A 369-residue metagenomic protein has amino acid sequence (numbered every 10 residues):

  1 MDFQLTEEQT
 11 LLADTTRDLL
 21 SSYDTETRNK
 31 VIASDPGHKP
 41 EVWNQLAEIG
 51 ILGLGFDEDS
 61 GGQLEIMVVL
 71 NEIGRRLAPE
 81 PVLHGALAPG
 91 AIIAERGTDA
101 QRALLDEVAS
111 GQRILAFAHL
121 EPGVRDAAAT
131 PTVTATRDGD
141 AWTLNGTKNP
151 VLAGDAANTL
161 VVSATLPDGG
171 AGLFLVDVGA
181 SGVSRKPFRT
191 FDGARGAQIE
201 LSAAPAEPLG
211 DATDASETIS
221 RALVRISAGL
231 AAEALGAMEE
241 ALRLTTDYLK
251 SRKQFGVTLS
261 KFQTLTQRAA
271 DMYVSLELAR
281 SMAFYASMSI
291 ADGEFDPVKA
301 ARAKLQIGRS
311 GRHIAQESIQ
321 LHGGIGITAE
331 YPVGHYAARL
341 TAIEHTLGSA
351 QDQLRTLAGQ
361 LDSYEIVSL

Functional and structural regions predicted by a protein language model:
M1-L77, R96, G111-Q112, R137 (+2 more regions): Alpha-helical interface subdomain recognition
G62-V69, A127-P131, V176, A203-P205 (+1 more regions): Structural signature of FAD isoalloxazine-binding scaffolds in flavoprotein oxidoreductases
A78-D99: N-terminal glycine-rich flavin-associated loop
G111-P122: A short, Trp-centered hydrophobic/proline-enriched beta-strand micro-motif
G111-R113, A129-P131, A156-N158, G169-G170 (+5 more regions): A generic structural signal for well-ordered coil/turn residues at beta-strand boundaries that shape enzyme active-site
A118, T147-V183: A short core secondary-structure module
T130, P150-V151, D177-D211: Flexible, small-/acidic-enriched active-site or ligand-binding loops
V133-A135: A structural signal for short hydrophobic beta-strand segments in well-ordered beta-sheet cores
